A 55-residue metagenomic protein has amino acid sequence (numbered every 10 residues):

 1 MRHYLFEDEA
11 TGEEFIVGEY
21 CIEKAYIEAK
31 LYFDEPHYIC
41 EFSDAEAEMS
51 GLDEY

Functional and structural regions predicted by a protein language model:
M1-E13: Short aromatic-glycine-(Arg/Gly/Cys) micro-motifs in beta-strand/loop hairpins
Y4-F6, V17, A25, A29 (+1 more regions): Hydrophobic beta-strand residues in large extracellular and virion-surface proteins
E9, K24, E28, D44-E46: Residue-level detector of intrinsically disordered, flexible termini and proteolytic processing junctions
T11-E23: A short, exposed loop/beta-hairpin motif centered on an aromatic-Gly-Thr core
K30-Y55: Short, mixed-charge low-complexity intrinsically disordered segments
